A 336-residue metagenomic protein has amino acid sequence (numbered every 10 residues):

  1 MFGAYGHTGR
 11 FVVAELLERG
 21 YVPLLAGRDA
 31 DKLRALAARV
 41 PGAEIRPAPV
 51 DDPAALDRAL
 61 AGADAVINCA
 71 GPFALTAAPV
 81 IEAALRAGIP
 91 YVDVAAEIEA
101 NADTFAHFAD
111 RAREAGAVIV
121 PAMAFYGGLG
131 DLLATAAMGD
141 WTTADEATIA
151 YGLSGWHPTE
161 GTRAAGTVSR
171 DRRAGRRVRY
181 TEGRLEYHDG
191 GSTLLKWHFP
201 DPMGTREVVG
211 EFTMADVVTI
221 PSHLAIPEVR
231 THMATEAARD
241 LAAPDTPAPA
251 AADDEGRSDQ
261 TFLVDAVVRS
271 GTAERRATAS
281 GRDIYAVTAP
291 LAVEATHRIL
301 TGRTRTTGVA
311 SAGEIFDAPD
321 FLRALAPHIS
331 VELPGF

Functional and structural regions predicted by a protein language model:
M1-R19: N-terminal Rossmann NAD(P)H-binding glycine-rich loop of SDR-like oxidoreductase domains
F2, G139-A277, A286: Active-site-lining helix/loop region of Rossmann-like oxidoreductase modules
L24-L25, V92: Conserved beta-strand positions in the Rossmann-like core of class I SAM-dependent methyltransferases
A26-A30, P49-V50: N-terminal Rossmann-fold cofactor-binding loop
A35-A43, F108: Short, conserved SAM-binding/catalytic segment of Class I S-adenosyl-L-methionine-dependent methyltransferases
R46-A65, C69-L75: Conserved Rossmann-fold cofactor-binding substructure of NAD(P)-dependent oxidoreductases
F73-R177: Glycine-/Pro-rich loop/turn segments that contact NAD(P) or position catalytic residues in Rossmann-like domains
A237-F336: C-terminal active-site/capping subdomain that shapes the small-molecule cofactor and substrate pocket of enzyme
